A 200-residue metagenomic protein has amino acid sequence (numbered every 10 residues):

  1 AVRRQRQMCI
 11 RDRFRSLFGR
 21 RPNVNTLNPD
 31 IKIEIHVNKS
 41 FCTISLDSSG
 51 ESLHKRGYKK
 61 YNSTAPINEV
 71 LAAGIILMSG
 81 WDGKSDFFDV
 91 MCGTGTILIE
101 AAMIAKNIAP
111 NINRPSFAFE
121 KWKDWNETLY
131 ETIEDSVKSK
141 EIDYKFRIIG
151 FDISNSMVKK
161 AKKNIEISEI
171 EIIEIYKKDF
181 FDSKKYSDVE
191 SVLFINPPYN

Functional and structural regions predicted by a protein language model:
A1-D12: Single conserved hydrophobic/aromatic residue that forms the stacking wall/gate of nucleotide- or nucleobase-binding
R6, I173-E174, S191: Short, conserved active-site loop motifs that form the nucleotide-linked donor/cofactor pocket
S16-D30: Active-site phosphate-binding and catalytic loops of NTP-dependent enzymes
I33, V37-L46: C-terminal edge-of-domain segments
I44-G80: SAM-dependent Rossmann-like transferase core, predominantly class I methyltransferases with a strong bias toward
I67-K184: Conserved S-adenosyl-L-methionine
N164, L193-N200: Amphipathic alpha-helical repeat scaffolds
K185-V192: A short acidic, Gly/Pro-enriched loop at the edge of an enzyme's catalytic core that lines a small-molecule cofactor
